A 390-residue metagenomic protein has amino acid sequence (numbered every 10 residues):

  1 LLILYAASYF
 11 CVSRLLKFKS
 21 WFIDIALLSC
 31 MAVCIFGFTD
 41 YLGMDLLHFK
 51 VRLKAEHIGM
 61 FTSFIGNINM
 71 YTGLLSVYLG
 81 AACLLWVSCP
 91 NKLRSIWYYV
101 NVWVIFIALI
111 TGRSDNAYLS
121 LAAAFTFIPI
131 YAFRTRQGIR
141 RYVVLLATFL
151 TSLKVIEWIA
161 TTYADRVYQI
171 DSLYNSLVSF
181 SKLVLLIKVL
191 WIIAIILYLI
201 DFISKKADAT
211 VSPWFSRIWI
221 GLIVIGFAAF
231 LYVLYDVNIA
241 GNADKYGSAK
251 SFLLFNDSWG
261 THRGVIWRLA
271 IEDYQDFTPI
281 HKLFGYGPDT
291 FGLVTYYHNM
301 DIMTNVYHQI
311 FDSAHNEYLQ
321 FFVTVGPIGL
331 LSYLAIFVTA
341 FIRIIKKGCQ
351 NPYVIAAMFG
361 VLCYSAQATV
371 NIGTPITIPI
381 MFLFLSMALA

Functional and structural regions predicted by a protein language model:
L1-C11, S20-G59, S63-V237, V323-A356 (+2 more regions): Alpha-helical transmembrane segments of multi-pass inner-membrane proteins
L53-G59, A249-S251, H298-N305: Short glycine/proline- and charge-enriched loop/turn segments that cap or connect secondary-structure elements
H57-I58, W267, F284-P288, F311-L319 (+1 more regions): Alpha-helical membrane-protein architecture signal
N67, T261-I310, V325-G329: TM-adjacent membrane-interface loops and short helices in multi-pass inner/ER membrane proteins
V233-F252, S258-Q275: Juxtamembrane membrane-water interface segments immediately following transmembrane helices in multi-pass
F255-N256, Y307: Extracellular loop and loop/strand-boundary signature of outer-membrane beta-barrel proteins
